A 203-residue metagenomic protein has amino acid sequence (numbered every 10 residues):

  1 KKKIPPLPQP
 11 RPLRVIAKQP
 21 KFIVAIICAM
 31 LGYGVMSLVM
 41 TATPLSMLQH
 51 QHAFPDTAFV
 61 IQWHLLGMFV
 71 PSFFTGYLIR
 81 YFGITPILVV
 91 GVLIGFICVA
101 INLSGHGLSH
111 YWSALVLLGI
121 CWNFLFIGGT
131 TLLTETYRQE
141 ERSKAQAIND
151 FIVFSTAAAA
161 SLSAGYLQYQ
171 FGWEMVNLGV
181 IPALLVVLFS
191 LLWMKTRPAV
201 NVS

Functional and structural regions predicted by a protein language model:
K1-A25: Juxtamembrane intracellular "pre-TM" segments in multi-pass secondary transporters
K18-L38, V116: Pair of pore-lining "gating" transmembrane helices in MFS-fold secondary transporters
T41-V60: Short amphipathic helix-loop junctions that connect adjacent transmembrane helices in Major Facilitator Superfamily/SLC
V70-I84, Q168: Helix-to-loop junctions at the C-terminal end of transmembrane segments in multipass secondary transporters
P86-A100, I181: Structural signature of the two symmetry-related core transmembrane helices
F124-Y137: Intracellular juxtamembrane helix-capping segments at the cytosolic ends of symmetry-related transmembrane helices
T136, E140-Q170: A late C-terminal transmembrane helix in Major Facilitator Superfamily
Y166-L184: A membrane-interface helix-boundary motif in multi-pass transporters
